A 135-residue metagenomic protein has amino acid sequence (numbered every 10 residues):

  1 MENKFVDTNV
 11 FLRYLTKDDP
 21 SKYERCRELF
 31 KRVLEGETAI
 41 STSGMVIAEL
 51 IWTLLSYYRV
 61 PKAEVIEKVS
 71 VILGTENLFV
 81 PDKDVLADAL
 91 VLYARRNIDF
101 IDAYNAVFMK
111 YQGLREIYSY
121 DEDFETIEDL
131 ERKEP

Functional and structural regions predicted by a protein language model:
M1-N3, A106-V107, Y111-P135: Acidic, PIN/NYN-like endoribonuclease modules and their adjacent C-terminal/linker elements
M1-T42, Y57-E64, S70: Short, well-structured N-terminal submotif of metal-dependent ribonuclease cores
V6, S41-T42, V80, F100 (+1 more regions): Short beta-strand scaffold positions
G36-E37, T75, R96, I127: Structured helix-beta-strand junction loops
N77-E116: Active-site neighborhoods of divalent-metal-dependent phosphate/nucleic-acid chemistry enzymes
